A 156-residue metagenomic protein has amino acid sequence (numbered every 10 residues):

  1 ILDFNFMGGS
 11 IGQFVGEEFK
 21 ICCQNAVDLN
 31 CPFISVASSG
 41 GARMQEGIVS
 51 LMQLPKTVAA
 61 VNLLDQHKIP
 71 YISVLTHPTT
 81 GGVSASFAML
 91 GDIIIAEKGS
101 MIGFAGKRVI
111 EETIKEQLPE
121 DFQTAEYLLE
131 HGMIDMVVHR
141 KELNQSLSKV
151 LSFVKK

Functional and structural regions predicted by a protein language model:
I1-Q13: STAS-typified acidic loop motif
N5-G8, S39-R43: Short acidic, glycine/Ser/Thr-rich loop/turn "cap" segments at secondary-structure junctions
G12-G16, I48-L51: "Short basic amphipathic alpha-helical interaction patches in structured regions
V15-E18, T79-T80: Short, glycine/acidic-rich beta->alpha junctions
E18-A42: A structural preference for short, pocket-lining loop segments at secondary-structure junctions
G40-K155: Conserved catalytic cores of soluble enzyme domains, especially glycine-rich substrate-binding beta-alpha loops
